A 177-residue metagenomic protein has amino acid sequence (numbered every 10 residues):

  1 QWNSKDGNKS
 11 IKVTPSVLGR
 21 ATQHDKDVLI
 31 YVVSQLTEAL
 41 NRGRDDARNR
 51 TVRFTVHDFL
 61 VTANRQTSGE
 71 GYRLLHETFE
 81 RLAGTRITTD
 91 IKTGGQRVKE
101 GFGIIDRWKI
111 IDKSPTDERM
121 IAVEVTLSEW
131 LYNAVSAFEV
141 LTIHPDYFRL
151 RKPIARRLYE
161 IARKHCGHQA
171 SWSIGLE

Functional and structural regions predicted by a protein language model:
Q1-E177: Charged, alpha-helix-forming regions
